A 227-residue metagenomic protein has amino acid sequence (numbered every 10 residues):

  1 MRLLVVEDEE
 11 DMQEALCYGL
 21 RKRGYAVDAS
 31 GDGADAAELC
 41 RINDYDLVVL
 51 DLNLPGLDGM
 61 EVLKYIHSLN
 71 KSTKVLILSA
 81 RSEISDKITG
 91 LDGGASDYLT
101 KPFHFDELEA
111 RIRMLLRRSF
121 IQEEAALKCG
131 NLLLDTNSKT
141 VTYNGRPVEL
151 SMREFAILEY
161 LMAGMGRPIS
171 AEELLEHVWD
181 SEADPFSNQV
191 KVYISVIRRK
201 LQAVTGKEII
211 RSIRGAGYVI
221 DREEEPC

Functional and structural regions predicted by a protein language model:
M1-S119: N-terminal/domain-start alpha-helical segments
D35, G215-V219: Glycine-rich nucleotide-binding loop
N43, G130-L132, N137, E172 (+1 more regions): Structural detector for helix-capping/boundary residues
K71, F120-E124, T205-K207: Nucleotide second-messenger and two-component phosphorelay signaling modules
R113-L127, G166: The C-terminal output helix
T140, G145-E208, R214-A216: Positively charged, aromatic-enriched patches within helix-turn-helix-type DNA-binding elements, predominantly
I220-C227: Intrinsically disordered, low-complexity protein-interaction/activation regions
